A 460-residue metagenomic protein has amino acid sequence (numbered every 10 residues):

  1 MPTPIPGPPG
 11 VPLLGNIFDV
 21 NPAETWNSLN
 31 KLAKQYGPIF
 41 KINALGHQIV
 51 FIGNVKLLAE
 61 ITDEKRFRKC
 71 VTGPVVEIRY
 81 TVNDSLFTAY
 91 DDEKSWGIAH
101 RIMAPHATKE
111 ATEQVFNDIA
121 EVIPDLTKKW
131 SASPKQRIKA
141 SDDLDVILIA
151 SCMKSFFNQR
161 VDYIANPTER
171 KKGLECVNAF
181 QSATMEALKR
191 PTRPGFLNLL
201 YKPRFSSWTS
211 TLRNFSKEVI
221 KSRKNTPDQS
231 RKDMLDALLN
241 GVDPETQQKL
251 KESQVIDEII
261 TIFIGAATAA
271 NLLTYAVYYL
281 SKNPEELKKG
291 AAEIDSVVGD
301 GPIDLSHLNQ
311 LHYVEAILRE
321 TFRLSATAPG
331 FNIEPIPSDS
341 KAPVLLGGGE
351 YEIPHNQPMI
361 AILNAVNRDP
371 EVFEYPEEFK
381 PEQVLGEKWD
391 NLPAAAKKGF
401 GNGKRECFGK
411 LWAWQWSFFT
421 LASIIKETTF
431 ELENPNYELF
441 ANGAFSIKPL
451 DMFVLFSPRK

Functional and structural regions predicted by a protein language model:
M1-V82, K94, I98, E113 (+5 more regions): N-terminal membrane-proximal hinge/A-helix region immediately C-terminal to the signal-anchor transmembrane segment
T3-L13, A120, K171-A179, Q229-A237 (+8 more regions): Cytochrome P450 I-helix active-site segment
I17-K31, Q35-G37, N214, E218 (+2 more regions): Conserved cytochrome P450 K-helix E-x-x-R motif and the immediately C-terminal K′/meander segment
V71-E77, E113-L273: Cytochrome P450 heme-thiolate monooxygenase catalytic core
L148, C152, L212, S216-K217 (+6 more regions): Central I-helix of cytochrome P450 enzymes
P284-E286, L392-P393, K410-P449: Cytochrome P450 heme-binding "Cys pocket" and the immediately downstream C-terminal segment
A361-K388: Conserved cytochrome P450 K-helix/beta-meander segment immediately N-terminal to the heme-binding cysteine loop
F445-K460: C-terminal helix/juxtamembrane-tail motif
